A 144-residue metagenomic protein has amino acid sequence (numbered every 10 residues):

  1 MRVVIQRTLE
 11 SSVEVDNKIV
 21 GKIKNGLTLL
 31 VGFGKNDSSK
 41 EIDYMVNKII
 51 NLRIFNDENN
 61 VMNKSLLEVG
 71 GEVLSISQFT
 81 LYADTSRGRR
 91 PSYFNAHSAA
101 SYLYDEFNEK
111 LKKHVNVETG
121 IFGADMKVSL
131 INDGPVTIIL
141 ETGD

Functional and structural regions predicted by a protein language model:
M1-R89, F94, Y102-D144: N-terminal, polar/charged subdomain of small-to-medium soluble alpha/beta proteins
